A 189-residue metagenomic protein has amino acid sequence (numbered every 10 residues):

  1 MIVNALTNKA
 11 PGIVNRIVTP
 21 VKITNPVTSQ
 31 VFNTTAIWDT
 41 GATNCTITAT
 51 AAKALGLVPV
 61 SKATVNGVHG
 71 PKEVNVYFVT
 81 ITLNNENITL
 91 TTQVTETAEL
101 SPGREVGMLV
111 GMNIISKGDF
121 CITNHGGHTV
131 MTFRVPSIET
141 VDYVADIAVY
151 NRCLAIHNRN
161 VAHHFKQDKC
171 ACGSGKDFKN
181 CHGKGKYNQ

Functional and structural regions predicted by a protein language model:
M1-A171, F178-Q189: Pepsin/retropepsin-fold aspartyl endopeptidases
